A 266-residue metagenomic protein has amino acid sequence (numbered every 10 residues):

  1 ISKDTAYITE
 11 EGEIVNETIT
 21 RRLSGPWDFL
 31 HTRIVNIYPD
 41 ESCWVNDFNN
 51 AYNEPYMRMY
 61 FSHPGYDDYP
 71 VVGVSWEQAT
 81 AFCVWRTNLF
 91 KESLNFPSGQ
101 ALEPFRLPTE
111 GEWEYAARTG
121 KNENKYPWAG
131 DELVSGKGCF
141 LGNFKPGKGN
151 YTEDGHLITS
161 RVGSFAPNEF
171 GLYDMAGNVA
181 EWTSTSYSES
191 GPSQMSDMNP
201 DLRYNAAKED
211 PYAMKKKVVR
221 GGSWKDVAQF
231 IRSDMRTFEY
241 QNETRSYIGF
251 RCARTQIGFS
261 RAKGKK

Functional and structural regions predicted by a protein language model:
I1-T18: Non-catalytic, alpha-helical, charged scaffold/linker segments that couple or flank catalytic or architectural cores
E13, R22-M235, T244, R261-K266: Functional-site microenvironments in short loops/helix caps that host divalent-cation chemistry
S246-A262: Short, structured beta-strand segments at or near domain termini in extracellular proteins/domains
